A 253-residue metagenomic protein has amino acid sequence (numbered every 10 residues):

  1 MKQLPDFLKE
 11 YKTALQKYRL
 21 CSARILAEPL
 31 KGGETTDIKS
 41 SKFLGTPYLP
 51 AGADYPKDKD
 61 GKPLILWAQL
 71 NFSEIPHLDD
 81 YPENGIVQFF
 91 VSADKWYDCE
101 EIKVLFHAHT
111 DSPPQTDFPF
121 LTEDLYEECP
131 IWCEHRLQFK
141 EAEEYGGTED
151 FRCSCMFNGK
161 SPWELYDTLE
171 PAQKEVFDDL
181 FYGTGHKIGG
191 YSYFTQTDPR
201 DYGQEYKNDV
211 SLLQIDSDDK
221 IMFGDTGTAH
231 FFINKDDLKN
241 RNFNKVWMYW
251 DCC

Functional and structural regions predicted by a protein language model:
M1-C253: Preference for intrinsically disordered or flexible, low-complexity segments and adjacent hinge/connector residues
